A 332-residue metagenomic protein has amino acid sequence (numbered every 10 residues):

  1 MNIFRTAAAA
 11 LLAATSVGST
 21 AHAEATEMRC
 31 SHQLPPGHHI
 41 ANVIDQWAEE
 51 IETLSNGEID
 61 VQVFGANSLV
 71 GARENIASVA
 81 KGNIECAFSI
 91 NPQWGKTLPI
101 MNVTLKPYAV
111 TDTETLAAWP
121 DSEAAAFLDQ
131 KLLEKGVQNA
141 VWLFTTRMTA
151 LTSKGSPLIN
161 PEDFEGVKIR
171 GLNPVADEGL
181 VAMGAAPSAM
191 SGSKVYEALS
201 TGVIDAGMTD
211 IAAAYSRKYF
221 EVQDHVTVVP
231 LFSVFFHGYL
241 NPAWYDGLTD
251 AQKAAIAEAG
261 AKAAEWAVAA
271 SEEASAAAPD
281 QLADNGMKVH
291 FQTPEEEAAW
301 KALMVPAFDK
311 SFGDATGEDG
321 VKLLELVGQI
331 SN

Functional and structural regions predicted by a protein language model:
M1-A8: Bacterial N-terminal signal peptides that target proteins for export
A8-A13, V17: Hydrophobic helical h-region of N-terminal Sec-dependent signal peptides in bacterial secretory/periplasmic proteins
A8-A9, E24-L116, E123-A125, Q130-N332: N-terminal secretory/targeting leader peptides
V17-A23: Sec/Tat signal peptide C-region and signal peptidase I cleavage site
